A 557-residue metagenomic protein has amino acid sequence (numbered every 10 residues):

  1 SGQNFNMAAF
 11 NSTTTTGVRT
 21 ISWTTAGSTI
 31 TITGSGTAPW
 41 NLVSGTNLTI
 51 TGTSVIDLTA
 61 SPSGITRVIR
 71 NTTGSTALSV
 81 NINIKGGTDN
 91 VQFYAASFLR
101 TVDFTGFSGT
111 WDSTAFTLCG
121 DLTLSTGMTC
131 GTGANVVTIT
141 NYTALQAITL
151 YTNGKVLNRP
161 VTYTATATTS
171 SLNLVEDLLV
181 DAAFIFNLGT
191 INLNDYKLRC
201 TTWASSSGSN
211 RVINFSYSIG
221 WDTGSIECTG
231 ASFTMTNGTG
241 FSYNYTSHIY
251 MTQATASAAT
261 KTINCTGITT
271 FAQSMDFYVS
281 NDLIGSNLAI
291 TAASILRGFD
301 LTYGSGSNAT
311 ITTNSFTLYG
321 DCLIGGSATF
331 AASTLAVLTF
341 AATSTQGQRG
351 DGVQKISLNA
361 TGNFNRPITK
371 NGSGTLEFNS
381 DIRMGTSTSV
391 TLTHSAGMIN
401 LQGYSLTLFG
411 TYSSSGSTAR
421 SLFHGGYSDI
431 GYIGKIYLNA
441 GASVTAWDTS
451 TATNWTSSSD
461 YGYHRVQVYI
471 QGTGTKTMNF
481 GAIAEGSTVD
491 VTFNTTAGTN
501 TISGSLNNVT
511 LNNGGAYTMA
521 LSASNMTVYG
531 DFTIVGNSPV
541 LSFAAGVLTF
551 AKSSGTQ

Functional and structural regions predicted by a protein language model:
S1-Q557: Sequence/structural signature of small/polar-enriched beta-strand/turn repeats that build beta-strand-rich repeat
